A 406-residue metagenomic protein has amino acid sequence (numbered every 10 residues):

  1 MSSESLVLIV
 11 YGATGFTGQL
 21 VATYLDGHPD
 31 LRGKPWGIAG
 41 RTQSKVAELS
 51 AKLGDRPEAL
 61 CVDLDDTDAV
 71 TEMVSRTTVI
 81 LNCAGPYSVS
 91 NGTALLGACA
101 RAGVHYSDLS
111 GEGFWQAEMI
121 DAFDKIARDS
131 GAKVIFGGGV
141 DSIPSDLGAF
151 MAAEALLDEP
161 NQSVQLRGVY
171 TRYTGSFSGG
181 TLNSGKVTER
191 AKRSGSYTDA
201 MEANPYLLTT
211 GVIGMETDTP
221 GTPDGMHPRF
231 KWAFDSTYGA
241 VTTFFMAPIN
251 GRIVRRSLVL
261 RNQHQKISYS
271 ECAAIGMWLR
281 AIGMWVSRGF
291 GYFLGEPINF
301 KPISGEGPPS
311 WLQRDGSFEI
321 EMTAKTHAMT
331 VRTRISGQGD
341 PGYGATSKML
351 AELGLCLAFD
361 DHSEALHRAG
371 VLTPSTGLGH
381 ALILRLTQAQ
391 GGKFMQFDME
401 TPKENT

Functional and structural regions predicted by a protein language model:
L6-G27: N-terminal Rossmann NAD(P)H-binding glycine-rich loop of SDR-like oxidoreductase domains
V7, T78-V79, H105, V331: Structural motif
D30-K45: Conserved glycine-rich Rossmann-like NAD(P)H-binding loop of the short-chain dehydrogenase/reductase
E48-R56: Short, conserved SAM-binding/catalytic segment of Class I S-adenosyl-L-methionine-dependent methyltransferases
C61-V79, P86-S90: Conserved Rossmann-fold cofactor-binding substructure of NAD(P)-dependent oxidoreductases
P86, G97-Q116: ADP-ribose/adenylate-binding Rossmann-like module
S110-A132: Rossmann-fold NAD(P)-binding glycine/threonine-rich loop
D129-G131, E154-T406: C-terminal catalytic/substrate-binding lobe primarily of soluble NAD(P)-dependent oxidoreductases
